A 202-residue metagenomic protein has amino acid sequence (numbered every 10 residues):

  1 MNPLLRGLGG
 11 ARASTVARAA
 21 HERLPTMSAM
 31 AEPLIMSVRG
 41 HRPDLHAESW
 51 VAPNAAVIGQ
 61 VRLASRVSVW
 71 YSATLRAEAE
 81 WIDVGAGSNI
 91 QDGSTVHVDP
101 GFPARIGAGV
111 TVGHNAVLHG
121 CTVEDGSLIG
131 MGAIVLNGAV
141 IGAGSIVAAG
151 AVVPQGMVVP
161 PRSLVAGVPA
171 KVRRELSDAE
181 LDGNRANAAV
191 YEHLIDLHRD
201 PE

Functional and structural regions predicted by a protein language model:
N2, G7-A13, H21, P25-L45 (+4 more regions): Glycine-rich hexapeptide-repeat left-handed beta-helix
S28-V69: N-terminal segments that cap or nucleate solenoid repeat domains
V69, A86-G87: Well-ordered beta-strand segments characteristic of repetitive beta-sheet solenoids
